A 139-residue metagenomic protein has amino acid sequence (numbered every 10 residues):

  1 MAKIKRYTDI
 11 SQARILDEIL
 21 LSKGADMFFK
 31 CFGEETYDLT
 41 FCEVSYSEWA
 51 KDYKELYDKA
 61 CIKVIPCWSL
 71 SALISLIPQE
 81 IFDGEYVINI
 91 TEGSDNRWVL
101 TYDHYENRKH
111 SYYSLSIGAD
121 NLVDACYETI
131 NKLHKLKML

Functional and structural regions predicted by a protein language model:
M1-V64, S69: Charge-rich, low-complexity N-terminal segments
A2, A13, N107-R108, A119 (+2 more regions): Small-side-chain structural scaffolding
A13-I19, A72, D124-K132: Short, hydrophobic/amphipathic alpha-helical patches that form generic packing surfaces within helical domains
L20-K23, I77-E80, K132: Alpha-helix boundary/capping residues
T40-A119: N-terminal segment of the canonical double-stranded RNA-binding domain
S114-L139: Ampiphathic alpha-helical segments that act as solvent-exposed interaction surfaces
